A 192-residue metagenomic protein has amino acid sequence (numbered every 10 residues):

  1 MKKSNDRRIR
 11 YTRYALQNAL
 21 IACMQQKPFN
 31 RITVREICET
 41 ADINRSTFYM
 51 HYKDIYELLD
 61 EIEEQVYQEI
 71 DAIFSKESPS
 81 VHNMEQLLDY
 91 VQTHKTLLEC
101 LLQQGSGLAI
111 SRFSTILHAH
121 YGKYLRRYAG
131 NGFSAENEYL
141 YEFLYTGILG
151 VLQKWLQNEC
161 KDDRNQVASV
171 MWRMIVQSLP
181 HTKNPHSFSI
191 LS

Functional and structural regions predicted by a protein language model:
M1-K27: Basic, helix-initiating cap at the start of DNA-binding domains
L16, E36-T40, F48, V91: Append "Primarily bacterial transcriptional regulators
A22-Q26, I32, I62-Q86, L98-C100: Amphipathic alpha-helical linker/stalk segments
R31, I43, D54-L59: Short amphipathic alpha-helical segment with a characteristic S/N-K-E followed by hydrophobic residues
D42-H51, I148: Short hydrophobic/aromatic patch on the recognition helix
S78-L125: Helical hydrophobic small-molecule/effector-binding pocket
G105-G150, V176, P180: Amphipathic alpha-helical packing segments from all-alpha helical-bundle domains
K154-S192: C-terminal peripheral helix-coil segments that are non-catalytic and often amphipathic
